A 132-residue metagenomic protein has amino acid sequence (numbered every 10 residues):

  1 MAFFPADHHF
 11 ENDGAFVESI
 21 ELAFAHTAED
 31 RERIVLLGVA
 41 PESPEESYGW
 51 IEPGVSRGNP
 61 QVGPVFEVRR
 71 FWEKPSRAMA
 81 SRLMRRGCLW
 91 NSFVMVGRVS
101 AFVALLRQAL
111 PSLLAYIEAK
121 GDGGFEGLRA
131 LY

Functional and structural regions predicted by a protein language model:
M1-R57, A104-L110: Conserved beta-loop-beta/alpha segment of the NTase-like Rossmann-fold superfamily that binds/positions NTPs
A40-E42, Y48-Y132: Catalytic core of tubulin tyrosine ligase-like
